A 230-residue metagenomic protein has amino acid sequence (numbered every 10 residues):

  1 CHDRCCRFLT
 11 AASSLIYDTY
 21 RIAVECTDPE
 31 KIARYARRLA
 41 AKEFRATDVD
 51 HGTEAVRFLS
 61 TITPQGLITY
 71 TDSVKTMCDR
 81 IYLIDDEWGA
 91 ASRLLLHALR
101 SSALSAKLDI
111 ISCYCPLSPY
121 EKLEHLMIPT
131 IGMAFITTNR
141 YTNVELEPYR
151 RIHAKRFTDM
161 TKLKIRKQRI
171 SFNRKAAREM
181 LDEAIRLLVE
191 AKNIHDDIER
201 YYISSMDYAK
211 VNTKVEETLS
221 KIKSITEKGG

Functional and structural regions predicted by a protein language model:
C1, S101-D182: Conserved nucleotide-sensing/catalytic segment adjacent to the nucleotide-binding pocket in NTP-handling enzymes
C1-T61, K162-K164, D182, D197 (+1 more regions): Charged, amphipathic alpha-helical linker segments immediately N-terminal to NTP-binding catalytic cores
F58-S73: A contiguous, basic/glycine-rich beta-loop/short-helix subdomain that forms a polymer-engagement track
I68-T71, M77-A103: Glycine-rich phosphate-binding P-loop
K175-D182, R186-K192, D196: Extended, charged coiled-coil helical stalks used as long, distance-spanning scaffolds in large assemblies
